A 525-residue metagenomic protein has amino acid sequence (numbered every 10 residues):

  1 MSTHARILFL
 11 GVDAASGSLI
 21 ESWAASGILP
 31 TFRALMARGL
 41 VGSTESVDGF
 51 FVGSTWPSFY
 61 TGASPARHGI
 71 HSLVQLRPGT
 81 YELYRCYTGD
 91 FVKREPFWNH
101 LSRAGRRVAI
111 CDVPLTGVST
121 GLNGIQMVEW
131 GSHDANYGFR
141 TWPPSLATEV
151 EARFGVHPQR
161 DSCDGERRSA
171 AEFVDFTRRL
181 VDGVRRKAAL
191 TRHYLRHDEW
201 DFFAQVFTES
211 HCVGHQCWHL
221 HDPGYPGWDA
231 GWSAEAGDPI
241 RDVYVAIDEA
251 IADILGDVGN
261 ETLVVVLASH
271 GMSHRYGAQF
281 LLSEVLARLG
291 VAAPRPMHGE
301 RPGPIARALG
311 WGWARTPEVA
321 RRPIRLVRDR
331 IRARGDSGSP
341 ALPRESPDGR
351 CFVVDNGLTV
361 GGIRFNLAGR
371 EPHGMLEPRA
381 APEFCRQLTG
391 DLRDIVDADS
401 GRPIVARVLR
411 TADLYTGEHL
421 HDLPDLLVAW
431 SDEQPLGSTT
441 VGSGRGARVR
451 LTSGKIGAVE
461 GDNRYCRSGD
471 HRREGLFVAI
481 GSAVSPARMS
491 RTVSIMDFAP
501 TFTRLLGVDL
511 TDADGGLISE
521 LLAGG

Functional and structural regions predicted by a protein language model:
M1-V41, P114, A513: Active-site-proximal N-terminal segment of extracellular/periplasmic enzymes that hydrolyze or transfer
H4-E21, L35, F59, L101 (+7 more regions): Beta-strand elements within well-structured catalytic alpha/beta cores of enzymes that handle phosphate/sulfate esters
V12, E21, L73-A104, C111 (+5 more regions): Secreted, luminal/periplasmic, and some membrane-associated catalytic domains that remodel anionic oxygen-ester
I20-A66, R107-A109: Short, structured active-site-proximal loop/turn typified by the sulfatase FGly-forming signature C/S-X-P-X-R
R33-A34, F97-A104, P317, R379-A398 (+2 more regions): Non-catalytic, well-ordered alpha-helical segments in soluble enzyme domains
T177-F203, V213, H219-V266, P378-D399 (+1 more regions): A long, amphipathic alpha-helix that forms part of the scaffold/cap immediately adjacent to metal-dependent active
A278, D399-L423, S490-D497, G507-G525: Polar, surface-exposed loop/tail segments that function as active-site lids or cofactor/substrate-recognition elements
S431-Q434, S438-D497: Low-complexity, glycine/alanine/valine/leucine- and proline-rich hydrophobic stretches
